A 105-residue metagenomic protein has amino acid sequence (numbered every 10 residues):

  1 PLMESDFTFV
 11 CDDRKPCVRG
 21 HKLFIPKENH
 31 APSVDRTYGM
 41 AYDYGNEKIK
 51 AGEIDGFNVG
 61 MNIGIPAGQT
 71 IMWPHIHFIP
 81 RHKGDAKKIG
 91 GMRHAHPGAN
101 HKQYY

Functional and structural regions predicted by a protein language model:
P1-Y105: HIT superfamily nucleotide-processing domains
